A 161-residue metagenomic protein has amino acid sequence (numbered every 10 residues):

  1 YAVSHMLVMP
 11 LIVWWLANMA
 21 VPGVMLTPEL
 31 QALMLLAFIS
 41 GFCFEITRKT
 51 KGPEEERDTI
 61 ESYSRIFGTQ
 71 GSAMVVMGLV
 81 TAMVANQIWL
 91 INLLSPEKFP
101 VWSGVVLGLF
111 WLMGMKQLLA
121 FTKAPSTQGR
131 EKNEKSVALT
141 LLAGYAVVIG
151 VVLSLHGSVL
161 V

Functional and structural regions predicted by a protein language model:
Y1-H5, P28, A32, L36 (+3 more regions): Alpha-helical transmembrane segments of integral membrane proteins
H5-W14, A73-Q87, L141-Y145: Core segments of transmembrane alpha-helices that mediate helix-helix packing or line hydrophobic substrate/ligand
P10-M19, M34-E54, F110-A120: Transmembrane alpha-helical segments that form the membrane-embedded catalytic/substrate-channel core of multi-pass
I12-L35, A85-V101, G150-V161: Helix-coil boundary and interhelical linker segments in multi-pass alpha-helical membrane proteins
I39-V84: Solvent-exposed interhelical
R57-S72, V101-W102, T127-A138: Membrane-helix boundary/juxtamembrane motif in polytopic membrane proteins
M77, T81-S136: Transmembrane helix-loop-helix
K132-G157: Final/C-terminal transmembrane alpha-helix of multipass membrane proteins
